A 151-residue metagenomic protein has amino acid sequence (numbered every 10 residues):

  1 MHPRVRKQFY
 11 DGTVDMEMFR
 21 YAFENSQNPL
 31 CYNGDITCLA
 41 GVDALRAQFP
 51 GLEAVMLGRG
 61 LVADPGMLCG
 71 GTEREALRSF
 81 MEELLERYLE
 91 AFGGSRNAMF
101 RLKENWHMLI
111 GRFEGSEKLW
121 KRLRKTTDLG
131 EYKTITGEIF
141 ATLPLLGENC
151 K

Functional and structural regions predicted by a protein language model:
H2-V5, G34: Short, structured patches in soluble enzyme cores that scaffold and shape functional sites
V5-G12: Short, small-residue-enriched loops and turns at beta-alpha junctions that line or gate enzyme active sites
Y10, E17-Y32, I36-K151: Alpha/beta catalytic cores of nucleotide-metabolism and tRNA/nucleoside-modifying enzymes
